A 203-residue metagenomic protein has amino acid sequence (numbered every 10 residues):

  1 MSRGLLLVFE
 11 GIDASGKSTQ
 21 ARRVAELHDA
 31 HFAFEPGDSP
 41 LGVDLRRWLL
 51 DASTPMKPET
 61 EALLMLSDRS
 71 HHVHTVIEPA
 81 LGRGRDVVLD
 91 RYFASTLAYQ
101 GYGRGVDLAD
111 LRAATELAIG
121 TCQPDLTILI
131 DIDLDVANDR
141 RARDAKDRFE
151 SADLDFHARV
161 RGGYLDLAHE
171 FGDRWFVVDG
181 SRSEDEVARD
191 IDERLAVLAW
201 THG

Functional and structural regions predicted by a protein language model:
S2-L6: Pre-Walker A (Motif I) flank of P-loop NTPase domains
F9: Hydrophobic anchor at the beta1->P-loop junction of P-loop NTPases
A14-S15: ATP-binding Walker
S18: Walker A/P-loop
A25, D135-G203: NTP-dependent small-molecule kinase module
A30-I119, D190: ATP-dependent small-molecule kinase phosphotransfer cores that center on conserved nucleotide phosphate-binding segments
R91, A98-G162: A glycine- and Lys/Arg-enriched "phosphate-lid" helix/loop adjacent to the NTP-binding pocket of small-molecule kinases
